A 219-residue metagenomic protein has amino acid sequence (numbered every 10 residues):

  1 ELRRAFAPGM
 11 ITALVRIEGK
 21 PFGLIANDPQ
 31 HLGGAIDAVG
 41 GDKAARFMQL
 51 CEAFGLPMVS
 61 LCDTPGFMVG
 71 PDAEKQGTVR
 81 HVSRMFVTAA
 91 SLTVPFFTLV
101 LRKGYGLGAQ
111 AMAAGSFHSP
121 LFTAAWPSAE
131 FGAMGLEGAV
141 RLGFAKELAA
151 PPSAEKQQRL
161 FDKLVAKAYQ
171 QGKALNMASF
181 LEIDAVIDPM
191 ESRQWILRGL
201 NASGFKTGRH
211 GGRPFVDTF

Functional and structural regions predicted by a protein language model:
E1-F219: Ligand-binding clefts of soluble mixed alpha/beta catalytic domains
